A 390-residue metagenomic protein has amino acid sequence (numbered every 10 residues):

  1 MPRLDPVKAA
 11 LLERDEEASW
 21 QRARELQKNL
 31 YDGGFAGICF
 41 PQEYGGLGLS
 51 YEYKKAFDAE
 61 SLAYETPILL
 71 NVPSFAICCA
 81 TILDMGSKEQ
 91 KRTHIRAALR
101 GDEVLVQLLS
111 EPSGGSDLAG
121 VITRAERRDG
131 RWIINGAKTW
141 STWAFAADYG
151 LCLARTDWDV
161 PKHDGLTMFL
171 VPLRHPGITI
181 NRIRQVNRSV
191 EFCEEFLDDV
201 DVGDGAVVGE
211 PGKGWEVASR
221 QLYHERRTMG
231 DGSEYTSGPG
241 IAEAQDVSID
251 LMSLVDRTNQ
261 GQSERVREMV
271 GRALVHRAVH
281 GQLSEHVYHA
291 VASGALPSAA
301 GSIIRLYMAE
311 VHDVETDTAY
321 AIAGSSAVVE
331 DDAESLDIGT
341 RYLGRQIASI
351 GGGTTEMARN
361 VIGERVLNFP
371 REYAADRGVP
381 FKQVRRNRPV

Functional and structural regions predicted by a protein language model:
M1-V72, T93, A97, N259 (+3 more regions): Amphipathic, small/basic residue-rich leader segments at the start of a protein or domain
D5-R14, D256, E264-R267, A278-L336: C-terminal helix-coil-helix/basic helical segment that borders enzyme active sites and/or dimer interfaces and provides
Q27, Y31-D102, W143-Y149, R277 (+5 more regions): Internal helix-loop-helix
A56-F57, I77, V217-E234, A327-V390: Glycine-rich phosphate/cofactor-binding loops in nucleotide/flavin-utilizing enzymes
G101-L109, L153: A short, Trp-centered hydrophobic/proline-enriched beta-strand micro-motif
T123-E126: A structural signal for short hydrophobic beta-strand segments in well-ordered beta-sheet cores
R131, N135-N181: A short core secondary-structure module
I178-G281, A348, Q383-V390: Glycine-rich beta->alpha junctions and the first turn(s) of the following alpha-helix
